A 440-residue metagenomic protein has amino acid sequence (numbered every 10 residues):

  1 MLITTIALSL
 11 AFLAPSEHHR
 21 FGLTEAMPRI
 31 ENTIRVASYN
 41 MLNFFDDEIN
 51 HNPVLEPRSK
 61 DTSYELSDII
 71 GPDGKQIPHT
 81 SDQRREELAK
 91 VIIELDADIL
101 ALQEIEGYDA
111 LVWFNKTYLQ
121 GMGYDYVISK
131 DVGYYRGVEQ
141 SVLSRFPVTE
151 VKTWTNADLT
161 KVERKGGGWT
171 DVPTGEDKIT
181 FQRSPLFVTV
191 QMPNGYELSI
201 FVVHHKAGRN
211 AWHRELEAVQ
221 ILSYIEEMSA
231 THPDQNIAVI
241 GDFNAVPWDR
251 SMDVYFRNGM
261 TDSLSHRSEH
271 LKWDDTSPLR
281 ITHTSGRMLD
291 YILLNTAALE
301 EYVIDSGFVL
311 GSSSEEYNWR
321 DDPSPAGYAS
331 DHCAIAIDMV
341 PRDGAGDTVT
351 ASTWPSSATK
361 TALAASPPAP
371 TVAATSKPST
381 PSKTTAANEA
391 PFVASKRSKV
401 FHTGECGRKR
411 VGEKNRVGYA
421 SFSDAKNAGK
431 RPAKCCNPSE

Functional and structural regions predicted by a protein language model:
F12-T117, I128-Y135, D321, P355-S356: N-terminal, active-site-proximal structural segment of metallo-dependent hydrolase catalytic domains
E17-P28, E226-I237, A245-P367, V372: Metal-dependent phosphoester-hydrolase catalytic domains
V36-M41, L88-L111, I200, I221-D253 (+3 more regions): Active-site beta-strand/loop signature of hydrolases that rely on acidic residues for catalysis
Y39-F44, Q103-I105, S129-G133, S144-F146 (+8 more regions): Active-site-proximal beta-strand/loop segments in catalytic clefts of secreted hydrolases
N43-H51, R209-N210, E301-Y302, A345-T348 (+2 more regions): Short, solvent-exposed loop/turn elements at domain surfaces
I105-N194: Structured beta-strand-rich core segments of catalytic domains in phosphoester-bond hydrolases
V127-S129, L186-S268: Extracytoplasmic, non-cytosolic globular domains
S356-E440: Mature, structured domains enriched in cysteine- and short glycine motifs
